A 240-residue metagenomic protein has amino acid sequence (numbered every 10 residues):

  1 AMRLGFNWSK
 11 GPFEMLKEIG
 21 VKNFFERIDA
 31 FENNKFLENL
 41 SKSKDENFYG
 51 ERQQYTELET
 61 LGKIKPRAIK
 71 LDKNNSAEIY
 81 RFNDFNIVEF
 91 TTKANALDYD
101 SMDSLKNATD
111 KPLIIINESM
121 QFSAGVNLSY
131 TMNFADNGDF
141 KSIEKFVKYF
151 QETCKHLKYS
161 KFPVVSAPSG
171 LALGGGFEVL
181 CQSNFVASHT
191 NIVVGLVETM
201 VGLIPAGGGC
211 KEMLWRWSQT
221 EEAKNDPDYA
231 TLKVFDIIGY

Functional and structural regions predicted by a protein language model:
A1-L113, M120, S129-Y149, T153-F162 (+4 more regions): N-terminal glycine-rich phosphate-binding loop for ADP-containing cofactors
A167-P168: Structural motif
E178: Short alpha-helical segment that forms part of, or immediately flanks, the ligand-binding pocket in carbohydrate-active
